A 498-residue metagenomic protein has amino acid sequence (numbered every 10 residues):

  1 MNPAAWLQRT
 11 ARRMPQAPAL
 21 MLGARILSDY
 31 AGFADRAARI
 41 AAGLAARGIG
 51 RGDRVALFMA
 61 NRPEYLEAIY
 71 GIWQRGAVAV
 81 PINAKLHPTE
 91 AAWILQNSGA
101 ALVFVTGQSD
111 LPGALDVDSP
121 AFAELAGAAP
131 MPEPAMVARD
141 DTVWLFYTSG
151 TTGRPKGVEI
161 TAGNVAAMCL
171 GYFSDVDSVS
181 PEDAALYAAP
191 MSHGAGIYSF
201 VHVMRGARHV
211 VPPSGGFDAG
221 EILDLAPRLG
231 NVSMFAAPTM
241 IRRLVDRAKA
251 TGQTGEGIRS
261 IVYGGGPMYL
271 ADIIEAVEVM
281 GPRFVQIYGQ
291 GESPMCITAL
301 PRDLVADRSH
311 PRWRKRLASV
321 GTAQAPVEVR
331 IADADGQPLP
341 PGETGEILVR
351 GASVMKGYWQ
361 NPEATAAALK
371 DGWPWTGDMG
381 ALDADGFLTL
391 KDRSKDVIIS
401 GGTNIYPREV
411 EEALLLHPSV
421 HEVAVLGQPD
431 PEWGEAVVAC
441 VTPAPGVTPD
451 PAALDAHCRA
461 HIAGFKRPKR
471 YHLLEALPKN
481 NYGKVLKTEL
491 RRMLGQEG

Functional and structural regions predicted by a protein language model:
Q8, Q16-R62, L66, Y70 (+1 more regions): Conserved AMP-binding/adenylate-forming core of the ANL superfamily
Q16, A129-Y147, R154, D177-A184 (+1 more regions): Conserved pre-ATP/AMP-binding loop-to-beta segment of ANL
L27-A31, V143-L170: Conserved AMP-binding A3 loop
L86, V103, M234, G351 (+5 more regions): AMP-binding/adenylate-forming catalytic core of the ANL superfamily
L102-D140, R154: ANL superfamily adenylate-forming
A166-A184, G194-V232, R247-A248: Conserved AMP-binding/adenylation subdomain of ANL enzymes
N231-A236, D246-R314, E328: Gly/Ser/Thr-rich phosphate-binding loop
T322-P326, A334-A367, I405: Conserved ATP/PPi-binding loop(s) of AMP-dependent carboxylate-activating enzymes
